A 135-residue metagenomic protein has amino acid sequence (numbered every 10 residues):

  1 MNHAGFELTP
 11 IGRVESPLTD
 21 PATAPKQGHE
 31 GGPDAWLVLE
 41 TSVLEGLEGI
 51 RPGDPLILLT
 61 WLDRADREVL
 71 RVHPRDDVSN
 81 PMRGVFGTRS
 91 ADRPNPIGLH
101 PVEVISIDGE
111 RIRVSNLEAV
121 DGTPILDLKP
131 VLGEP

Functional and structural regions predicted by a protein language model:
M1-P101, I105-P135: Glycine-rich, low-complexity intrinsically disordered segments
